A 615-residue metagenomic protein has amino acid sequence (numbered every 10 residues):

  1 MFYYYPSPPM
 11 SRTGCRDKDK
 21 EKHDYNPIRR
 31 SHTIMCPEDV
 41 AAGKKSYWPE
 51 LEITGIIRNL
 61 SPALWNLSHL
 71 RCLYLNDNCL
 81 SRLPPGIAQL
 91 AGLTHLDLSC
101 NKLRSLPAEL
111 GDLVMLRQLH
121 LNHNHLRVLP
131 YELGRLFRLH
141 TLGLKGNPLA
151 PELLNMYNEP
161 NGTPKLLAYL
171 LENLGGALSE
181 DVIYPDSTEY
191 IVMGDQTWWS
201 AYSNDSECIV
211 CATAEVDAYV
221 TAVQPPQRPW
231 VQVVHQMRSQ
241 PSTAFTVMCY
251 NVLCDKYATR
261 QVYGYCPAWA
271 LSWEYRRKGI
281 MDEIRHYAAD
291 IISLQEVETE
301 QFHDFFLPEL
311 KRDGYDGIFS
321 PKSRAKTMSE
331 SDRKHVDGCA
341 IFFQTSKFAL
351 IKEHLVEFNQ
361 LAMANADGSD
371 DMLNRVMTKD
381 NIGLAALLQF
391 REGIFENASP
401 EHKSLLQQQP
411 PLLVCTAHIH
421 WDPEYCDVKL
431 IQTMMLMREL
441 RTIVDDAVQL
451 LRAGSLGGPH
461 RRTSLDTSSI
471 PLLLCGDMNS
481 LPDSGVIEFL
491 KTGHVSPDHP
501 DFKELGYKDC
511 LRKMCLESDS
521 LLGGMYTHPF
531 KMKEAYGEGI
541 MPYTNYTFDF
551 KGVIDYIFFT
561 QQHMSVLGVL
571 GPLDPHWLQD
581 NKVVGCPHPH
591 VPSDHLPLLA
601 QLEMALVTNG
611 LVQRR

Functional and structural regions predicted by a protein language model:
M1-G86, G92-H95, Y131, R135-E207: The feature captures the LRR N-terminal capping module
S61-P62, L83-P85, L106-A108, V128-Y131 (+14 more regions): Intrinsically disordered, low-complexity regions enriched in proline, serine, glycine and charged residues
T94-G146: Ankyrin-repeat and related helical/solenoid repeat scaffolds used for protein-protein interactions
G175-G338, T433-R438, T442-R462, K503-E504 (+2 more regions): N-terminal, active-site-proximal structural segment of metallo-dependent hydrolase catalytic domains
I209-A244, I291-D427, E517-M532, I557 (+2 more regions): Structured beta-strand-rich core segments of catalytic domains in phosphoester-bond hydrolases
S239, F550-D555, T560-R615: Pan-eukaryotic secretory-pathway lumenal catalytic ectodomains of glycan-active enzymes
Y250, L294-Q295, A417, C475-D477: Active-site flanking residues adjacent to catalytic metal/cofactor-binding acidic residues
K311-D313, E424-S565, Q613: Metal-dependent phosphoesterases centered on the DNase I-like endonuclease/exonuclease/phosphatase
